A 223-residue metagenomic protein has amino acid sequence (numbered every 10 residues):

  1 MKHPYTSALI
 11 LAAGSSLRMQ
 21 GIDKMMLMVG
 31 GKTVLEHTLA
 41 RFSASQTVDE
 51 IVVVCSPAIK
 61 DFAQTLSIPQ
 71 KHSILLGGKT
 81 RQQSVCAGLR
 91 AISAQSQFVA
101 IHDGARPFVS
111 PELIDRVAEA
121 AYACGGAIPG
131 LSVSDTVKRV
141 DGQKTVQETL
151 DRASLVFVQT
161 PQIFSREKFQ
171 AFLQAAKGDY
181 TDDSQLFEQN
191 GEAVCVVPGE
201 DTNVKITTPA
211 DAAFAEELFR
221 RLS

Functional and structural regions predicted by a protein language model:
K2-P4, L155-S223: Conserved alpha/beta core of the MobA/IspD/sugar-nucleotide pyrophosphorylase nucleotidyltransferase superfamily
K2-P57: N-terminal glycine-rich phosphate-binding loop and ensuing alpha1 helix
T6, K71-S73: Short, conserved active-site loop motifs that form the nucleotide-linked donor/cofactor pocket
I10, L35, G88, H102-D103 (+3 more regions): Residue-level signal for inorganic ion chemistry
D49-I51, F98, G125-G126, A193: Residues at the starts of beta-strands that form the adenosine-phosphate
K60-T65: Acidic helix N-cap motif at the loop->helix transition within catalytic regions of sugar-transfer enzymes
S73, R81-D141, Q159-T160: Conserved beta-loop-beta/alpha segment of the NTase-like Rossmann-fold superfamily that binds/positions NTPs
Q147-F157: A short, charged helix-loop
